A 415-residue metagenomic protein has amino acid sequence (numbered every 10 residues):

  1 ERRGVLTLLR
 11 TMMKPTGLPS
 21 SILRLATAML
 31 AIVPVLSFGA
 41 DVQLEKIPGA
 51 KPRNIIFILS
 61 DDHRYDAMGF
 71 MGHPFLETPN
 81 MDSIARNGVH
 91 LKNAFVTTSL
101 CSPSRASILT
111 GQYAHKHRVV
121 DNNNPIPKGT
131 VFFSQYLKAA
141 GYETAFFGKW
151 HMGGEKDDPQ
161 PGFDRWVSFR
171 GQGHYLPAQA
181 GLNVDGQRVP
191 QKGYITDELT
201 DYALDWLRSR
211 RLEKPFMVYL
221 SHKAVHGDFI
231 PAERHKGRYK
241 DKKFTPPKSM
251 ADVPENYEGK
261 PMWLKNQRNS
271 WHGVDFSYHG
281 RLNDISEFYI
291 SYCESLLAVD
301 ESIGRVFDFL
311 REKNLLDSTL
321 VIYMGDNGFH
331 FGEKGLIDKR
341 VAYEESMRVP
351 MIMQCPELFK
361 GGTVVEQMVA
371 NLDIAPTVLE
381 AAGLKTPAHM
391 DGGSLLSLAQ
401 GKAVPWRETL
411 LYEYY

Functional and structural regions predicted by a protein language model:
E1-R3, V42-Q43: Long, low-complexity, tandem-repeat intrinsically disordered regions
R2-T11: Extreme N-terminal basic, low-complexity initiation segments that serve as generic localization/processing leaders
R10-T11, P19, Q43, P48: Short, low-complexity interaction segments enriched in Ser/Thr/Pro/Gly
T11-T27: Bacterial N-terminal signal peptides that target proteins for export
L25, A31, L36-Y415: Formylglycine-dependent sulfatase
